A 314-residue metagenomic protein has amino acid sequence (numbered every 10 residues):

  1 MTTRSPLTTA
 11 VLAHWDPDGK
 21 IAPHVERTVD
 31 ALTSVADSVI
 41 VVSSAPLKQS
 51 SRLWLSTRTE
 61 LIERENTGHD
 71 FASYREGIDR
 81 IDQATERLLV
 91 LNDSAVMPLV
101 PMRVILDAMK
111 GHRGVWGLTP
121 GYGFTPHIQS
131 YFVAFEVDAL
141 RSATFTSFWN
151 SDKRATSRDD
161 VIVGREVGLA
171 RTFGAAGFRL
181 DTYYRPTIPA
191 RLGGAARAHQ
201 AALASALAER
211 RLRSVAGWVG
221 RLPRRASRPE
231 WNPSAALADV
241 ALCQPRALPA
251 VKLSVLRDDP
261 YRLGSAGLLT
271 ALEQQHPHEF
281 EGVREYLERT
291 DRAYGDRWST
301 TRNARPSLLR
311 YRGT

Functional and structural regions predicted by a protein language model:
M1-T314: ER/Golgi luminal nucleotide-sugar-dependent glycosyltransferases, focusing on the catalytic module
